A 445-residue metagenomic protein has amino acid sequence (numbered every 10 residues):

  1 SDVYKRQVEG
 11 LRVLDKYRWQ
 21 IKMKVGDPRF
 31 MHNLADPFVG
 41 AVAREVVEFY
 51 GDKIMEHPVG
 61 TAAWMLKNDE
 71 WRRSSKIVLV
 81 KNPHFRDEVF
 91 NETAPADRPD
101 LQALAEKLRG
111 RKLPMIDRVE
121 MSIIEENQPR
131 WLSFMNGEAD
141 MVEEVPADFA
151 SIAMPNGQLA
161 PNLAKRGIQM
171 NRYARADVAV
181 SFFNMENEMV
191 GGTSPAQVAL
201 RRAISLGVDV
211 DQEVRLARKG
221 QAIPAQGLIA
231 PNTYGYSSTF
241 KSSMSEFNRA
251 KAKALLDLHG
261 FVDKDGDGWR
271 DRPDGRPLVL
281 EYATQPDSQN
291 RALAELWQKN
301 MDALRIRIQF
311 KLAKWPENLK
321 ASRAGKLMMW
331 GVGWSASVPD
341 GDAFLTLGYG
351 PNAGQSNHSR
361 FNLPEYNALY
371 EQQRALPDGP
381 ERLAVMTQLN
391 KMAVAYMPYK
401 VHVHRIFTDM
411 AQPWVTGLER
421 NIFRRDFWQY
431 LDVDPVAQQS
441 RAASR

Functional and structural regions predicted by a protein language model:
S1-D2, G10-L11, K22, G26-N33 (+6 more regions): Extracytoplasmic/periplasmic ligand-capture domains
V42-A43: Conserved small-residue
M55-A62: Short coil-to-beta-strand transition motifs
G227-P231: Hydrophobic alpha-helical and helix-loop surface patches within well-folded domains that function as non-catalytic
H402: Active-site-proximal polar cores
